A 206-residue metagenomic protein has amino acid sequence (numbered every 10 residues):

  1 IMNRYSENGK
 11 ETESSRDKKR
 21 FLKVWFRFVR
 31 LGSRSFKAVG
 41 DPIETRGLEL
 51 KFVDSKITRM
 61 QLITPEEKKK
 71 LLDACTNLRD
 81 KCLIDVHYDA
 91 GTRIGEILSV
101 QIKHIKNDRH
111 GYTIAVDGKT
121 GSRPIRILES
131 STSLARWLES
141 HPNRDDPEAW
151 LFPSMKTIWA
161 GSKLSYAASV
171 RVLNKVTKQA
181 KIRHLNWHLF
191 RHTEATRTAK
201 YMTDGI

Functional and structural regions predicted by a protein language model:
I1-K56: N-terminal core-binding DNA-recognition domain of tyrosine recombinases/integrases
L48-K69, T120-T132, D145-A149: DNA breakage-rejoining catalytic core of tyrosine-based enzymes
I63-I94: Basic, Lys/Arg- and aromatic-enriched nucleic-acid-binding interface segment
K68, R79-K81, Y166, V170 (+1 more regions): Short, leucine-enriched amphipathic alpha-helices that occur as contiguous helical runs
D85, R191-I206: C-terminal catalytic core of tyrosine-transesterase DNA break-rejoin enzymes
A90, G95, S99-A135: Conserved tyrosine-mediated DNA breakage-rejoining catalytic core shared by Y-recombinases
I105-N107, R183-H184, T203-I206: Short, polar N-cap/turn motifs at the start of nucleic acid-interacting alpha helices
E129-R183: Active-site/catalytic core of tyrosine-dependent DNA strand-transfer enzymes
